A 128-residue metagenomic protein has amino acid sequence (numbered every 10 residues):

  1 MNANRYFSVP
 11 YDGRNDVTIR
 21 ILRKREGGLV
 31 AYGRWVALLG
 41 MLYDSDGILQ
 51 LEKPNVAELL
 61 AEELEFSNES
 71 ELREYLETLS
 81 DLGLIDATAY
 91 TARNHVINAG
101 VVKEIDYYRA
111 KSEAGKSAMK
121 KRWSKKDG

Functional and structural regions predicted by a protein language model:
M1-K103: Positively charged, structured surface patches that bind polyanionic biopolymers
I97-G128: Basic DNA-binding region of bZIP-type proteins
